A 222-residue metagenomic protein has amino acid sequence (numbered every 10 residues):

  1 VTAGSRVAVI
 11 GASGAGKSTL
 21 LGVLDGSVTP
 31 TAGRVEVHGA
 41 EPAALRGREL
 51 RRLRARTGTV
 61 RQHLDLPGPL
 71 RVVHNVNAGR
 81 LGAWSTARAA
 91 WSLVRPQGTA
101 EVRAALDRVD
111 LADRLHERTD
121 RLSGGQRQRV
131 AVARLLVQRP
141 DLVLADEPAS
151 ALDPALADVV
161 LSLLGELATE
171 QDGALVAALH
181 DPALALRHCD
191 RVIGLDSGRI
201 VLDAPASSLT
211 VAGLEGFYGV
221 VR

Functional and structural regions predicted by a protein language model:
D25: Helix-to-loop junction immediately C-terminal to a conserved catalytic motif
G33-E41: Conserved ABC transporter NBD signature motif
E41, W84, R88-R114: Conserved ABC ATPase "signature" region
P42-G58, R88-R95: ABC ATPase NBD coupling module
R118-L122, Q126: Conserved ABC ATPase signature
V143-D146: Catalytic Walker B motif of ABC-type/P-loop ATPase nucleotide-binding domains
P154-L156: Helix N-cap at the start of a conserved alpha-helix in ABC-type nucleotide-binding domains
